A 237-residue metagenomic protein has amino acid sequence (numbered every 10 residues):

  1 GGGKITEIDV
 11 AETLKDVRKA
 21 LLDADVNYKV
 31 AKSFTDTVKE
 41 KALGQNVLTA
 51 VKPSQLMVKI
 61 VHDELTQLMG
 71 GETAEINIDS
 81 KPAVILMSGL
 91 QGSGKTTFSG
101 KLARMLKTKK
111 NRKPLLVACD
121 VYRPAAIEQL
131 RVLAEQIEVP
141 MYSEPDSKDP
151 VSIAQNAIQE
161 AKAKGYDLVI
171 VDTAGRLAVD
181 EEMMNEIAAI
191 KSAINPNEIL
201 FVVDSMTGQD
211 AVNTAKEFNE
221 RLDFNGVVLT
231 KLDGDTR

Functional and structural regions predicted by a protein language model:
G1-C119, A126-S147, I153-T173: Primarily NTPase-proximal linker/entry elements flanking Walker-type ATP/GTP-binding cores
V121-Y122, S205: Short glycine-enriched loops at secondary-structure junctions
R123, L177-A178: Short beta->alpha connector loops of Rossmann-like oxidoreductase domains
P124-L130, T214, T236: Short, glycine/polar-rich helix-capping loops at beta-to-alpha or helix-loop-helix junctions that flank or form
D149-A163, A178-R237: Conserved catalytic-core segment of NTP-binding enzymes
